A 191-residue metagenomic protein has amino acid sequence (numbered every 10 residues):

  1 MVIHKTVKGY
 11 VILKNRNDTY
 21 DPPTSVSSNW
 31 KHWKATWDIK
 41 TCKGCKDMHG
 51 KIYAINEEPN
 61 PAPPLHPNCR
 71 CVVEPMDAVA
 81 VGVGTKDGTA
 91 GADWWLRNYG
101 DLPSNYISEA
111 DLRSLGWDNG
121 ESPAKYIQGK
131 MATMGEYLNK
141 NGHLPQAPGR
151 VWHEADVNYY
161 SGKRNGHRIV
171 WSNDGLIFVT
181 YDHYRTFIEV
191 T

Functional and structural regions predicted by a protein language model:
V2-G84: Activation/maturation switch segments at domain boundaries
Y20-P23, T85, I107, L176-F178: Alpha-helical interaction segments
P23-V26, D87-G88, A110, P145: Intrinsically disordered, low-complexity regions enriched in Ser/Pro/Gly/Gln/His and often acidic
N29-T36, K43-K46, L115-T191: Functional cores of ribonucleases/endoribonucleases
E57-E58, W95, G175-I177: General secondary-structure propensity
V79-Q128: N-terminal "domain-start" segment
